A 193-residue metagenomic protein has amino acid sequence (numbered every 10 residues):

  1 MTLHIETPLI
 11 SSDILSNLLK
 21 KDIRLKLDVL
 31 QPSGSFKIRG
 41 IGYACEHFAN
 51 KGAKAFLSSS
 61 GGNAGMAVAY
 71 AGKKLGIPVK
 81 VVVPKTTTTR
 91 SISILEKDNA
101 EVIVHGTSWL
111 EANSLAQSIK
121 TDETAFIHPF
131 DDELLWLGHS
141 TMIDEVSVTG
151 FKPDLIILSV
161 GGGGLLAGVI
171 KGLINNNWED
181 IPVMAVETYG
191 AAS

Functional and structural regions predicted by a protein language model:
M1-S193: PLP-dependent amino-acid enzyme catalytic core
